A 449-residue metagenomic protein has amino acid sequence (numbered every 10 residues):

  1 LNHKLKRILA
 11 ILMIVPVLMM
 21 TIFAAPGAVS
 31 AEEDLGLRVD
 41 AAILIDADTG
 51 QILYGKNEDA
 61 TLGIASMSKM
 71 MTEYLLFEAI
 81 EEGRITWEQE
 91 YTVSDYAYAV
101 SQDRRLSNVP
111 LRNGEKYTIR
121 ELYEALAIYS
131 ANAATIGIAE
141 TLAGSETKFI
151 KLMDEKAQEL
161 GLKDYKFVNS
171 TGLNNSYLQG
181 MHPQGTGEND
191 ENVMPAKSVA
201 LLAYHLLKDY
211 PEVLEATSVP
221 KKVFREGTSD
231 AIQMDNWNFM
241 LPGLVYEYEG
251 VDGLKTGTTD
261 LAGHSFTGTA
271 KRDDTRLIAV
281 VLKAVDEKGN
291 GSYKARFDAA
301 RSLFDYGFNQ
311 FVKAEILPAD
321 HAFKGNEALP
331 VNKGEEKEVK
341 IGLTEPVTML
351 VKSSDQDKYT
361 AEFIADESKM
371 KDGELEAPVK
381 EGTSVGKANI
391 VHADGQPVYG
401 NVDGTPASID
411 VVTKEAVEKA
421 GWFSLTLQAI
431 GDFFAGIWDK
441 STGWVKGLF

Functional and structural regions predicted by a protein language model:
N2-S30: Sec-dependent N-terminal signal peptides of Gram-positive bacterial secreted proteins and lipoproteins
H3-K4, S66, R296: Short alpha-helical segments used as structural interaction elements across diverse proteins
R7, T21, A25, V39-D40 (+6 more regions): N-terminal pre-first-transmembrane soluble regions of secretory-pathway and organelle membrane proteins
L18-M19, E81, L303: Hydrophobic alpha-helical membrane context
M19, L37-R38, A60-T61, Q102 (+3 more regions): Generic detector of short alpha-helix boundary/capping microenvironments and adjacent low-complexity segments
P26-K197, L207-Y210: Active-site-adjacent loops and short helices of periplasmic peptidoglycan-processing enzymes
Q179-G180, G187-V193, K197-F449: Domain-terminus/edge residues, biased toward the C-terminal soluble/receptor-binding domains of extracytoplasmic
